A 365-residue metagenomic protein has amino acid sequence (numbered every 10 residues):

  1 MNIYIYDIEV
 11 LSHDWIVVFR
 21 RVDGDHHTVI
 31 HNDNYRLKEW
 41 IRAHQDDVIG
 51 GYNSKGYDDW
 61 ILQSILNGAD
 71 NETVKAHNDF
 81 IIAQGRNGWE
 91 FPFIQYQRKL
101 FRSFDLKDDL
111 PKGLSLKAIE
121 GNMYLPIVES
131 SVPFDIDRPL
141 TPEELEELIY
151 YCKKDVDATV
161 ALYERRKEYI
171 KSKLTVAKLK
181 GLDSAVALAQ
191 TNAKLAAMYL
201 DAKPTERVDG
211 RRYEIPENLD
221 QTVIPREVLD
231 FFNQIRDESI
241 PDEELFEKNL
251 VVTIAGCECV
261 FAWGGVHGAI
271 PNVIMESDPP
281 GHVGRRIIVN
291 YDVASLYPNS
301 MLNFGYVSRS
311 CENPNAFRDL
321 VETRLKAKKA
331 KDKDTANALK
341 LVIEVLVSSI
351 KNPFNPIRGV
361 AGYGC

Functional and structural regions predicted by a protein language model:
M1-V18, H26: Entry/capping segment at the start of metal-dependent catalytic domains with acidic active-site entry clusters
N2-V10, S103-D105, V289-Y291: Two-metal-ion RNase H-like nuclease active-site motif
E9, N122-S130, I136-N299: Conserved "right-hand" nucleotidyltransferase catalytic core of DNA-directed polymerases
V10-S12, G56, D108, S295: Short, glycine/acidic-enriched loop or turn micro-motifs at the edges of active sites
V17, G56-G68, A294-S308: Short active-site loop/helix that positions an aromatic residue
D23-A118, Y151: Conserved DEDDh/DEDDy metal-dependent 3′-5′ exonuclease domain
P111-G113, P133-P139, G256-C365: Helical catalytic core of nucleic-acid polymerases
A118-V128, E344-S349: Glycine-rich, acidic and aromatic/proline-enriched surface loops and short helix-turn segments that act as binding
